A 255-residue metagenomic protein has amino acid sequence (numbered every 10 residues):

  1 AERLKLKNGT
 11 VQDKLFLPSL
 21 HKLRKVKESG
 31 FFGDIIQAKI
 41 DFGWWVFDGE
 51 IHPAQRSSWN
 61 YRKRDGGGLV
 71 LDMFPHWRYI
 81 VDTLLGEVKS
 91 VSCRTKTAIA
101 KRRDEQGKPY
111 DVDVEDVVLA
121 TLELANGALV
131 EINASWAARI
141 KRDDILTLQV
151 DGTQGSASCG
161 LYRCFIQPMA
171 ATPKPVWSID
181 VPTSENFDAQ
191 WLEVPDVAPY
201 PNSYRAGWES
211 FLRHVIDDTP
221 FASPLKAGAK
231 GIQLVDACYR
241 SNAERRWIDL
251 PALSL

Functional and structural regions predicted by a protein language model:
E2-K7, K14-D111, R245: Predominantly a Rossmann-like dinucleotide-binding segment in NAD(P)-dependent oxidoreductases
K22-K25, I80, L119, S210 (+2 more regions): Alpha-helical elements of Rossmann-like donor-binding domains used by nucleotide-donor carbohydrate transfer enzymes
G33-Q37, R240-L255: C-terminal capping/lid region of NAD(P)-dependent oxidoreductase domains
I35-A38, C93, E131-A134, C159-L161: Beta-strand scaffold of nucleotide-dependent catalytic cores
P75, A134-K141: Glycine-rich phosphate/pyrophosphate-binding beta-alpha loops
S90, A100-Q106, D111, L119 (+4 more regions): C-terminal glycine/acidic-rich active-site capping loop/insertion
D113-V114, A128, K141-I145: Glycine/proline-rich active-site loop of Rossmann-fold NAD(P)-dependent oxidoreductases
G228-N242: C-terminal hydrophobic helical "lid"/dimerization subdomain of Rossmann-like NAD(P)H-dependent oxidoreductases
